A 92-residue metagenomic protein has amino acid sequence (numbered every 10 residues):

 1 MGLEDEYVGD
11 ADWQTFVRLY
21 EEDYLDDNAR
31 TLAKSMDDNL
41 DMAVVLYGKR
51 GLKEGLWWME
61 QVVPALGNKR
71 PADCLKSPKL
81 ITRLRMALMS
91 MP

Functional and structural regions predicted by a protein language model:
M1-P92: Non-transmembrane "mature" sequence context
